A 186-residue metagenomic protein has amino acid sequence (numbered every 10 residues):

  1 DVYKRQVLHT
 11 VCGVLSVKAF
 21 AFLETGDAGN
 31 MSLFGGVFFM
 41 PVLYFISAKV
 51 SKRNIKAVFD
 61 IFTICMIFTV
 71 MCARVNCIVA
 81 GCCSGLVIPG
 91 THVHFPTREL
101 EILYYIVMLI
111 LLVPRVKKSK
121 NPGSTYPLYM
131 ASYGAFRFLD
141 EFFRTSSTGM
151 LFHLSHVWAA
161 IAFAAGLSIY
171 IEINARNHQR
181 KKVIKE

Functional and structural regions predicted by a protein language model:
D1-E186: Hydrophobic, membrane-interfacing alpha helices
